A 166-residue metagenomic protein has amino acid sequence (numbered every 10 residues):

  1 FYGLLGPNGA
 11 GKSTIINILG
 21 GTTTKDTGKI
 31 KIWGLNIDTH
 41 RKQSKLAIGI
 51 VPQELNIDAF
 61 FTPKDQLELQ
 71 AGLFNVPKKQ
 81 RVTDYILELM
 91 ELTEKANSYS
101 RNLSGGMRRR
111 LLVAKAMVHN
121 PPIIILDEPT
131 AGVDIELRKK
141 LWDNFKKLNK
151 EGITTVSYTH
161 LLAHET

Functional and structural regions predicted by a protein language model:
G20: Helix-to-loop junction immediately C-terminal to a conserved catalytic motif
G28-N36, Q43-S44: Conserved ABC transporter NBD signature motif
E68, G72-K95: Conserved ABC ATPase "signature" region
Y99-L103: Conserved ABC ATPase signature
N120: Conserved catalytic motifs of ABC-family nucleotide-binding domains
I124-D127: Catalytic Walker B motif of ABC-type/P-loop ATPase nucleotide-binding domains
T159-T166: Conserved small/polar residues in nucleotide/adenosyl-binding loops
